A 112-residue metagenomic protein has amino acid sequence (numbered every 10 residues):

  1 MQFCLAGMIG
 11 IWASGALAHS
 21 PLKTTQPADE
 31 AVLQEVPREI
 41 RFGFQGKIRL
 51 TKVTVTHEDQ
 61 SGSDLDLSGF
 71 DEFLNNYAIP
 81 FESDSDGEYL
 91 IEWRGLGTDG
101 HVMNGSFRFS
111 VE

Functional and structural regions predicted by a protein language model:
M1-C4: Bacterial N-terminal signal peptides that target proteins for export
A16-T25: Cleaved targeting-peptide boundary
L22, L33-E35, R41-V111: Acidic, low-complexity Ser/Thr/Gly/Pro-rich repeat segments typical of extracellular/periplasmic and surface-exposed
